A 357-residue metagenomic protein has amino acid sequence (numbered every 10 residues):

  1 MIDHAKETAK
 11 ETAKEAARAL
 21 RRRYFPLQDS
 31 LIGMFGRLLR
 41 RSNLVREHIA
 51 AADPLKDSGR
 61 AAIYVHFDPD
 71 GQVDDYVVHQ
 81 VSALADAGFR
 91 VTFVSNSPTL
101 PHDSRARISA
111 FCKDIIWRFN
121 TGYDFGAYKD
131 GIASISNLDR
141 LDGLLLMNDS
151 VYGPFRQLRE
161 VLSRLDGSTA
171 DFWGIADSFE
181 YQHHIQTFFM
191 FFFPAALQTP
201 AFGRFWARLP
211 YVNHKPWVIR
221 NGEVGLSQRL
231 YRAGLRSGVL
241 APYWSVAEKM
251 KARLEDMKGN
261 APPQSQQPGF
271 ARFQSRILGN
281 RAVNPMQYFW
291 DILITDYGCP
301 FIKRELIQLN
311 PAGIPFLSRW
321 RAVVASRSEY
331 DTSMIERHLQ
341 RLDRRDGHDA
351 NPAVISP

Functional and structural regions predicted by a protein language model:
I2-P357: ER/Golgi luminal nucleotide-sugar-dependent glycosyltransferases, focusing on the catalytic module
